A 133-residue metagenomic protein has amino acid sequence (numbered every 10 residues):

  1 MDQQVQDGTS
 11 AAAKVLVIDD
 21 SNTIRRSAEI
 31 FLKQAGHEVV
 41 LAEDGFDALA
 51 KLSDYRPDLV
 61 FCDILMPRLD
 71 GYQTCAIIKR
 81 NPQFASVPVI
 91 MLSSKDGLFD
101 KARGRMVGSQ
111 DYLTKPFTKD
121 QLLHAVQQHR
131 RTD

Functional and structural regions predicted by a protein language model:
R26-Q34: Charged docking surfaces used in two-component/phosphorelay signaling
G36-E43, K51: Short hydrophobic/Thr-rich beta-strand motif most characteristic of the beta2 strand and flanking loop of CheY-like
Y55-F61: Active-site beta3 strand of CheY-like receiver
M66: Receiver (REC) domain active-site loop signature in two-component systems and cognate sites in sensor histidine kinases
F117-Q127: C-terminal output helix
